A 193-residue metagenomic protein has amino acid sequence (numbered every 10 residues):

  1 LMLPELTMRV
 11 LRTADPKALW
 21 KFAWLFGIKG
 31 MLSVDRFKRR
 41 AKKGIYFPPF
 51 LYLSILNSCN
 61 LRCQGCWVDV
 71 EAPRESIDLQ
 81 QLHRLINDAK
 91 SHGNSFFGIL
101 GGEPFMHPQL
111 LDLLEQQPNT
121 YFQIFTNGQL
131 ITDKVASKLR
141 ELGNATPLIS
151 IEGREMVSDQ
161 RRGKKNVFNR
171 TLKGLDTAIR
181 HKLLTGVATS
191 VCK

Functional and structural regions predicted by a protein language model:
L3-P4, M8-S137, L142: Conserved alpha-helical substructure of the radical SAM core
M106-K193: Conserved AdoMet/S-adenosylmethionine-binding subsite of the radical SAM
